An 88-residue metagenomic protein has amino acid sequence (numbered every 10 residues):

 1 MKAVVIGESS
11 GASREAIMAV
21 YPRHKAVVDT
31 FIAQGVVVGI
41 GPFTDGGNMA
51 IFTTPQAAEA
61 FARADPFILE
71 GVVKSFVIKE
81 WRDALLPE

Functional and structural regions predicted by a protein language model:
M1-E88: Conserved, structured core segments of small domains
